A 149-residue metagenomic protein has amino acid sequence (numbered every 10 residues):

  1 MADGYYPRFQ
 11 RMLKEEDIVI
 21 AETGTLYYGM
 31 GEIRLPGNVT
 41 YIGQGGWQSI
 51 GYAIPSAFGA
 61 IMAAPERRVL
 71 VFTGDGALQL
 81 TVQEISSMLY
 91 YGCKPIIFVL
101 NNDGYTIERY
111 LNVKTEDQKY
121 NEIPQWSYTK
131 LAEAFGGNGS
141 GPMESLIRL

Functional and structural regions predicted by a protein language model:
M1-A60, A64-E66: Active-site diphosphate/adenylate-binding microenvironment
M1-Y5, A77-L80, I147: Active-site glycine- and acidic-residue-rich loops that bind and position anionic ligands or nucleotide-like cofactors
G29-M30, T81, E108: Short helix/loop capping segments that flank catalytic or ligand/cofactor-binding pockets
I33-Y41, I85-K94: A glycine- and small-aliphatic-rich helix-loop capping segment at beta-alpha/alpha-beta transitions that lines
Y52-I54, A77-Q83: Short glycine/serine/threonine-rich phosphate/pyrophosphate-binding segments that cradle anionic phosphate groups
E66-L80, P95-V99: A short, small-residue-rich loop immediately preceding and capping a beta-strand
Y90-L149: Thiamine diphosphate
